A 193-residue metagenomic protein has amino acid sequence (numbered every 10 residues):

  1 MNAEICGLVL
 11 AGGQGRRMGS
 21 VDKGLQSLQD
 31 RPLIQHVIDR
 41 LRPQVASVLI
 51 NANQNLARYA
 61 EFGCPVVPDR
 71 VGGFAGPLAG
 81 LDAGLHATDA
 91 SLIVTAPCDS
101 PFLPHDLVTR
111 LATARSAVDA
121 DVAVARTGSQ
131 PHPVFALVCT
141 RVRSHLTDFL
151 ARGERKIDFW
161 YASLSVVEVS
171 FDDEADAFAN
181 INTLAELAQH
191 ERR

Functional and structural regions predicted by a protein language model:
N2-E154, F159-F178, L184-A185: Nucleotide and nucleotide-moiety/phosphate-recognizing core
